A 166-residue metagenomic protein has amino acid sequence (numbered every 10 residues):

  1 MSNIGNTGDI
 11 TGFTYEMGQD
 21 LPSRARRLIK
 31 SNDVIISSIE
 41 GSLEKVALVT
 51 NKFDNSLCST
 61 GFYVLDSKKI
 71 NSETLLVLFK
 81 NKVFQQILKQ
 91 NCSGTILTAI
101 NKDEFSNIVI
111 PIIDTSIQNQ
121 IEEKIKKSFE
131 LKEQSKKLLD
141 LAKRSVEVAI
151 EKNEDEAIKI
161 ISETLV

Functional and structural regions predicted by a protein language model:
M1, Y15, D140-V166: Amphipathic alpha-helical segments that form coiled-coils or helix-hairpins used for dimerization/assembly
M1-L21: DNA target-recognition patches
S2-T7, L28-K45, L76-K89: Short Ser/Thr-interspersed hydrophobic loop/turn segments at strand-loop and sheet-helix junctions that line or gate
I4, V49-L57, K82, T95 (+1 more regions): Active/binding-pocket-proximal capping segment
R24-L28, N32, K52-F53: Short, surface-exposed secondary-structure edge patches
S38-L78: A short beta-sheet element
S42, S56-Y63, S93-I117: A short glycine-rich beta-alpha junction/loop motif
L75, Q85, E104-E151: Amphipathic alpha-helical segments
